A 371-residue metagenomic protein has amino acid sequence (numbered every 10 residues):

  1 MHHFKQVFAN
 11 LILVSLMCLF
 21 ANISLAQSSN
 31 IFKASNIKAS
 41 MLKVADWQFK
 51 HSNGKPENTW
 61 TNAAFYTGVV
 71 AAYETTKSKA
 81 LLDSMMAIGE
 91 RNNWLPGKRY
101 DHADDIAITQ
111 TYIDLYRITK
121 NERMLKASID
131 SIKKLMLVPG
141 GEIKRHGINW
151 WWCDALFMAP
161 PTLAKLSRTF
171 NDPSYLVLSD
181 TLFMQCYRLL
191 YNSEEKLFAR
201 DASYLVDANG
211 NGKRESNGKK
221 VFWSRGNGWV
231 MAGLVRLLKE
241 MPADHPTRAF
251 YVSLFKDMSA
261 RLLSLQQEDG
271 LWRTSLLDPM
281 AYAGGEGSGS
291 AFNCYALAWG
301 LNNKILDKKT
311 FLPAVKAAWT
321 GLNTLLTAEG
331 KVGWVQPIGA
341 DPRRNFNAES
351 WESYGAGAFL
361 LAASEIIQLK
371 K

Functional and structural regions predicted by a protein language model:
M1-S29: Bacterial Sec-dependent N-terminal signal peptides
S29-A63, A72-R91, L95-T109, L115-S128 (+3 more regions): CBM-like carbohydrate-recognition segments
K43, W47, G68-A71, S84 (+12 more regions): Alpha-helical scaffold segments in carbohydrate-active enzymes
E57, W151-A155, N171, L178 (+5 more regions): Short, contiguous, pocket-lining structural segments that sit at or immediately flank catalytic/ligand-binding sites
L82-D83, W94-G212, N217-K219, E329: Extended ligand-binding groove/face enriched in aromatic
L166-V177, L237-A249, G300-K308: Inter-helical turn/loop segments and adjacent helix faces that build the functional surface of alpha-helical bundle
W229-L277: Oxyanion-binding "anion nests"
